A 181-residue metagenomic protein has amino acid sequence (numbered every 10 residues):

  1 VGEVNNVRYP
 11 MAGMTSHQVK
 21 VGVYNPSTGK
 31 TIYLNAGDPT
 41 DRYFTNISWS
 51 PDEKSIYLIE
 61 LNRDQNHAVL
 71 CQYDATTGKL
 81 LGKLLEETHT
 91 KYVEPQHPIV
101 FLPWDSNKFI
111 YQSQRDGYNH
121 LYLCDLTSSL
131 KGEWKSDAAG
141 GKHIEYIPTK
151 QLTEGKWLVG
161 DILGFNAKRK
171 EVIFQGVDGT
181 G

Functional and structural regions predicted by a protein language model:
V1-G181: Beta-propeller folds
